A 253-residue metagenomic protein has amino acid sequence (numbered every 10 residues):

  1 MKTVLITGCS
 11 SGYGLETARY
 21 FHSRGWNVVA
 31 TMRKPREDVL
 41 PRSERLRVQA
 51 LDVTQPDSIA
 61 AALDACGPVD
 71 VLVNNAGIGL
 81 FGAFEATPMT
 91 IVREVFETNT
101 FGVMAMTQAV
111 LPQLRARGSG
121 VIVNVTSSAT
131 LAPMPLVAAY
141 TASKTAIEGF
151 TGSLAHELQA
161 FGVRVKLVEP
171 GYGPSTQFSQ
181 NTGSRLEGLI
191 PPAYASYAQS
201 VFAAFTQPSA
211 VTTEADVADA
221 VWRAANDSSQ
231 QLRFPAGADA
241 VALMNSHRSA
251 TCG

Functional and structural regions predicted by a protein language model:
S10, G14, A18: N-terminal Rossmann NAD(P)H-binding glycine-rich loop of SDR-like oxidoreductase domains
A50-A61, M89-T90: The beta1-alpha1 cofactor-binding region of Rossmann-like NAD(H)/NADP(H)-dependent oxidoreductases
A83-F84, I91-R93: Substrate-binding pocket helix/loop in short-chain dehydrogenase/reductase
T107, S143-A146: Active-site helix of classical SDR
T107-Q108, G152: A short, exposed helix-loop element centered on a Lys and neighboring polar residues
S127: Residue(s) in the substrate-gating loop at a strand-loop-helix junction that position the organic substrate next
A160-Q230: SDR active-site lid
